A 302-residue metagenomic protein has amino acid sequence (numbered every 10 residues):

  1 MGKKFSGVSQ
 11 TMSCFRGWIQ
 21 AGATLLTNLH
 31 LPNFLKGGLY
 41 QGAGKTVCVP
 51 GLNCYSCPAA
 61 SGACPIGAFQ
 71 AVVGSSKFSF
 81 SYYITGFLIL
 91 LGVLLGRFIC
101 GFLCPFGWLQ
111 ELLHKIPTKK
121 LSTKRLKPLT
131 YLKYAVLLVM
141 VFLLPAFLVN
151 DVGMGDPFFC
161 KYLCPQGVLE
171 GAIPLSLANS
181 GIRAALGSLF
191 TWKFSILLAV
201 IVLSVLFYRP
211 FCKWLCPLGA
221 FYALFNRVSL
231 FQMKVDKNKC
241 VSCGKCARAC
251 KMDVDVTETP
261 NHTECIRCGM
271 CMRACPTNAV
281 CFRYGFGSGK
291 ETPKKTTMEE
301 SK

Functional and structural regions predicted by a protein language model:
M1-T257, T263-K302: Non-ligating segments of multi-cofactor redox enzymes
